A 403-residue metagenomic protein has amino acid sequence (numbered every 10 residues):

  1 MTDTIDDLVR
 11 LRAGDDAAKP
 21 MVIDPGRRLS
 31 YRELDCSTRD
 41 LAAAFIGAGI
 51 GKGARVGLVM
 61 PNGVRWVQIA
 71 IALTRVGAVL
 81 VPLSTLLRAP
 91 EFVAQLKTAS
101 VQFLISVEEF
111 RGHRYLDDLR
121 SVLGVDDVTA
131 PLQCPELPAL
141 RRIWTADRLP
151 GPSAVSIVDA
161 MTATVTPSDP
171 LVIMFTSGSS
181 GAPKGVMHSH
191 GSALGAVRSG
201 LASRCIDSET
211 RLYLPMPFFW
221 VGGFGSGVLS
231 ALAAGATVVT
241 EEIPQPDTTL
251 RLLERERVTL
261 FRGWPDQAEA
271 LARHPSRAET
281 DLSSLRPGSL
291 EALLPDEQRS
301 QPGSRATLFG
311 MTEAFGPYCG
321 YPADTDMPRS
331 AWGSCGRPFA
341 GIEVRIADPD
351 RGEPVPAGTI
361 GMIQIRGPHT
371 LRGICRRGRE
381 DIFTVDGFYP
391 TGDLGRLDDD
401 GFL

Functional and structural regions predicted by a protein language model:
T2, A18-G63, V67-I71, R88-V93 (+3 more regions): Conserved AMP-binding/adenylate-forming core of the ANL superfamily
S30-R32, L171-G195: Conserved AMP-binding A3 loop
D35-D40, P167, V186-D207, P215 (+1 more regions): Conserved structural elements of the adenylate-forming
G47-A48, V76-P150, R273: Structural core segment of the AMP-binding/adenylate-forming
A48, K52, V59, E353-G358 (+1 more regions): Conserved ATP-binding/catalytic segment of the ANL
L137, T145, G151-F175, G181-K184 (+1 more regions): Conserved pre-ATP/AMP-binding loop-to-beta segment of ANL
L194-R211, F219-L260, H274, F339: Conserved AMP-binding/adenylation subdomain of ANL enzymes
R255-W332, E343: Gly/Ser/Thr-rich phosphate-binding loop
